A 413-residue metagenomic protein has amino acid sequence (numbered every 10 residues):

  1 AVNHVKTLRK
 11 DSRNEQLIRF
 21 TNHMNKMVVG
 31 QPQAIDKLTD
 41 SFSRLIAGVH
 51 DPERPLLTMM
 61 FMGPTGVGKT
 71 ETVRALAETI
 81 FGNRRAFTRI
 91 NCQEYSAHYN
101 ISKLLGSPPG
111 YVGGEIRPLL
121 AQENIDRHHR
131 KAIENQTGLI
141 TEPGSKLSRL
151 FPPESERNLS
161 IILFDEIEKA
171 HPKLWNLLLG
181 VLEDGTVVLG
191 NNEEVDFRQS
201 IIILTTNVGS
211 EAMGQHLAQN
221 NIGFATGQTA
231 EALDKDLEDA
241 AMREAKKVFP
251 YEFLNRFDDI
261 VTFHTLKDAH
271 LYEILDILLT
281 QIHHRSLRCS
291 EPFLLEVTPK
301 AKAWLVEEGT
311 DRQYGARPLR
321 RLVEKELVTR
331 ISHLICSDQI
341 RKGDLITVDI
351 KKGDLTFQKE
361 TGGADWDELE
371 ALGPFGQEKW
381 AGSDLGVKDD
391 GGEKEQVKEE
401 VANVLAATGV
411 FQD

Functional and structural regions predicted by a protein language model:
A1-D413: AAA+ P-loop NTPase nucleotide-binding core of proteostasis motors
